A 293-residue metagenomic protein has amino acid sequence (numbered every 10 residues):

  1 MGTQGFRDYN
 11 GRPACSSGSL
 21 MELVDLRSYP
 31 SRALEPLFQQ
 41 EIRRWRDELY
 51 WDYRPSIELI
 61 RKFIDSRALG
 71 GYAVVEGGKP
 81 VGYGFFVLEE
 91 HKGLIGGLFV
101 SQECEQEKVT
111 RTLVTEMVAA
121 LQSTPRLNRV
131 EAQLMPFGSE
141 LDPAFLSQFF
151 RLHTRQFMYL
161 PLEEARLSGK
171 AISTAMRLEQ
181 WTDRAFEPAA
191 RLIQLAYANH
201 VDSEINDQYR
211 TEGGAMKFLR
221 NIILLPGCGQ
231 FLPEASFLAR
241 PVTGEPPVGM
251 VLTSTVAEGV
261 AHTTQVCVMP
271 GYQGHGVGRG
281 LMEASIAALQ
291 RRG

Functional and structural regions predicted by a protein language model:
G2-S19, H91, E105-M176, T182: Acyl-donor-binding surface of acyltransferase catalytic domains
F6, G11-P80: Non-cleavable N-terminal signal-anchor transmembrane helices
L20-F38, R177-D207: A short beta-loop-alpha structural element at the N-terminal edge of CoA-dependent acyl/N-acetyltransferase catalytic
R46-G71, F85, D207-G244: Active-site rim helix/loop that mediates acceptor-substrate recognition in acyltransferases
S56-E116, L121, M250-A261, M269: Conserved donor-binding loop and adjoining core beta-sheet/short helix segment in diverse acyl/aminoacyl transferases
Q106-A119, V268, G274-R291: Conserved acetyl-CoA-binding loop-helix of GNAT-fold acetyltransferases
R210, C228-S236, P246-T263, P270: Intrinsically disordered, low-complexity segments enriched in Gly and acidic/Ser/Thr residues that form flexible
